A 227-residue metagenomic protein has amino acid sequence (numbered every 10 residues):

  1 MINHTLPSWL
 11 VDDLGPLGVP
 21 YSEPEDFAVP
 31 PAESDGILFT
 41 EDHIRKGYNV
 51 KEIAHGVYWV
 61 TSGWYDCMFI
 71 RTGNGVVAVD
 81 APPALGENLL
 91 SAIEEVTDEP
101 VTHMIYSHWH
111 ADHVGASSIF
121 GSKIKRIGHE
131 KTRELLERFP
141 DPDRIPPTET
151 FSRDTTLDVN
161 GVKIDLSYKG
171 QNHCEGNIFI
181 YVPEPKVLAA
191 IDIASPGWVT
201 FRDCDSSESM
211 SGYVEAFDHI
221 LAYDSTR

Functional and structural regions predicted by a protein language model:
M1-N74: Zn-dependent metallo-beta-lactamase
D13-P31, I124-T148: Acidic/polar short surface loop at catalytic or gating sites that assists cofactor/ion binding and chemistry
Y48-S91, F179-V182, K186-D192: Conserved beta-strand hairpin/beta-sheet module of binuclear metal-dependent hydrolase folds, prominently
E52, E130-G176, P183-P185, E215-F217 (+1 more regions): Metallo-beta-lactamase
G56, I70, D80, I93 (+8 more regions): Divalent metal-coordination and catalytic microenvironments
G73-G75, L85-I127: Active-site metal-binding motif and surrounding structural segment of the metallo-beta-lactamase
G75, P83-A84, K163, K169-R227: Metallo-beta-lactamase
L85-E87, W109-G115, R133-L136, C174-G176 (+1 more regions): Active-site environment of divalent metal-dependent phosphoester hydrolases
